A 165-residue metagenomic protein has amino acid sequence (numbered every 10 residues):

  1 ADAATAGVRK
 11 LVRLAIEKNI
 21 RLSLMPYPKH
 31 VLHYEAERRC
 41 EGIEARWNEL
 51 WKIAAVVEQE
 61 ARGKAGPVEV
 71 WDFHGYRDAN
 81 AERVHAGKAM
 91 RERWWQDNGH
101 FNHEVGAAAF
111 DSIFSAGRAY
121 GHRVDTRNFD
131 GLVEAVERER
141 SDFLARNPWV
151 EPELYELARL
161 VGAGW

Functional and structural regions predicted by a protein language model:
A1-G66: Conserved, well-ordered alpha-helix/loop/beta-strand core segments that scaffold catalytic motifs
W51-W165: C-terminal regions of proteins
